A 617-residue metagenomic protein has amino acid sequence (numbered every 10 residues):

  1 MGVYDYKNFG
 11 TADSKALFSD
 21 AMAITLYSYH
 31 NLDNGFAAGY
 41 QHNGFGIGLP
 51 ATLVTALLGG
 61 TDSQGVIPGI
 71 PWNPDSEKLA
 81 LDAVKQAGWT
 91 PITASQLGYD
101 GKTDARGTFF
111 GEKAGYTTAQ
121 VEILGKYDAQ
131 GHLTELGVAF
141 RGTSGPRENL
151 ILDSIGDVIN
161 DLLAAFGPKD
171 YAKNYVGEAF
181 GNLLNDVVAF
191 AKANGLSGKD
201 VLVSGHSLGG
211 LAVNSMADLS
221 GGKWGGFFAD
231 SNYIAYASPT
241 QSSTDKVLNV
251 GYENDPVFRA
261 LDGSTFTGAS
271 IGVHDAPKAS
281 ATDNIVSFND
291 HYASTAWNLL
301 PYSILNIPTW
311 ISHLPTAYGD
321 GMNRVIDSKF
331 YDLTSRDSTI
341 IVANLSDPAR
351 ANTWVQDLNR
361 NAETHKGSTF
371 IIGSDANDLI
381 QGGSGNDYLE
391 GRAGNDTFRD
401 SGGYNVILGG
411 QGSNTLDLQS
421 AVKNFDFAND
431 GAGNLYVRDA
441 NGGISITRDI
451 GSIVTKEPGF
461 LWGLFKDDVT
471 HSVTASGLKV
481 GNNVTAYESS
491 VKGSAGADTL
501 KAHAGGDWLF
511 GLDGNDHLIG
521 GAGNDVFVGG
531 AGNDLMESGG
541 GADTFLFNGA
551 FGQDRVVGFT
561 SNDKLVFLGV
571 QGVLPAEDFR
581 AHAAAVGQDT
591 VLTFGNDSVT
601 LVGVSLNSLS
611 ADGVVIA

Functional and structural regions predicted by a protein language model:
M1-F140: Flexible, membrane-associating and regulatory peripheral segments of lipid-active enzymes
M1-L26, E135, N185, A189-L202 (+3 more regions): Serine hydrolase/lipase
S76-L202, W224-D230, Q241, A362: A conserved cap/lid and substrate-binding interface adjacent to the catalytic center of lipid-processing enzymes
K113-A114, G125-H132, F427-A440, N483 (+1 more regions): Short, ordered beta-strand-loop transition motifs
G205-G209, V213: Gly/Ala-rich beta-loop-alpha elbow adjacent to hydrolase catalytic centers
N377-K456, K492, A497-E577: Acidic, glycine-rich calcium-binding repeat modules characteristic of RTX/beta-roll and related beta-solenoid repeat
D439-S490, E577-A617: Low-complexity acidic/polar repeat-biased segments
